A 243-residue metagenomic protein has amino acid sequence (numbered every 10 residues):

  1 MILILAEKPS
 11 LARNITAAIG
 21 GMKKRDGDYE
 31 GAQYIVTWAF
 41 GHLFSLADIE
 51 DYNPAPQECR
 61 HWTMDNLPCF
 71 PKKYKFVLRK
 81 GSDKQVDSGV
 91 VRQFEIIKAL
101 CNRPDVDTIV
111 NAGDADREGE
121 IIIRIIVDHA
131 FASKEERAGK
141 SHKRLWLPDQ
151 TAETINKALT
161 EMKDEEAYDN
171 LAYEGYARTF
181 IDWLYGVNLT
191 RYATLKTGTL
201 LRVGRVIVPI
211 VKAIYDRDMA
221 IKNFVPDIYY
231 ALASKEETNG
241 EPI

Functional and structural regions predicted by a protein language model:
M1-T179, W183, P209: Intrinsically disordered, low-complexity regulatory segments
A6, D182-I243: Prokaryote-biased recognition of long, low-complexity C-terminal linker/tail segments that are poorly structured
